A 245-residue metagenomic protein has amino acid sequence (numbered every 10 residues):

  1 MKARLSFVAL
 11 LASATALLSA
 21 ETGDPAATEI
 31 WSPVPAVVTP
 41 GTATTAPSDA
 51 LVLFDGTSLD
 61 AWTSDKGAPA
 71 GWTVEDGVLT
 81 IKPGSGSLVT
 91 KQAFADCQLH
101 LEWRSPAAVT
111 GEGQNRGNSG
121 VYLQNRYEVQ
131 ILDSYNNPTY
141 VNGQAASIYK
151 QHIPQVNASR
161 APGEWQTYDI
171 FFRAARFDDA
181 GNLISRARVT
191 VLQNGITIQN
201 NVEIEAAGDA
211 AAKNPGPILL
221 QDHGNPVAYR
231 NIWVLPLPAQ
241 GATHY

Functional and structural regions predicted by a protein language model:
M1-V8: Bacterial N-terminal signal peptides that target proteins for export
A9-A12, V129: Short N-terminal leader segment in a subset of presequences, especially plant chloroplast and some mitochondrial
L11-S19: Hydrophobic h-region of N-terminal signal peptides that target proteins for export in Gram-negative bacteria
S19-Y245: Carbohydrate-interacting regions of secretory-pathway proteins
